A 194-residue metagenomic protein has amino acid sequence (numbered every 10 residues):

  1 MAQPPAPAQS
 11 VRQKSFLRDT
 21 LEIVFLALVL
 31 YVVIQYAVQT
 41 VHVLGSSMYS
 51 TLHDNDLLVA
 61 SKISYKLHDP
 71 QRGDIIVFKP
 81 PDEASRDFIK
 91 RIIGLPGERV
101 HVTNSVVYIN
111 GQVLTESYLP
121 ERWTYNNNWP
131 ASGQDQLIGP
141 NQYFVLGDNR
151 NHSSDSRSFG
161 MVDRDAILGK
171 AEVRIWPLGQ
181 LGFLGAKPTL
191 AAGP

Functional and structural regions predicted by a protein language model:
A2-E22, V33, Q39-H42, Y49-P194: Soluble "head" domains of membrane/secretory-pathway proteins
A27-Y31, Q35: Alpha-helical transmembrane segments
